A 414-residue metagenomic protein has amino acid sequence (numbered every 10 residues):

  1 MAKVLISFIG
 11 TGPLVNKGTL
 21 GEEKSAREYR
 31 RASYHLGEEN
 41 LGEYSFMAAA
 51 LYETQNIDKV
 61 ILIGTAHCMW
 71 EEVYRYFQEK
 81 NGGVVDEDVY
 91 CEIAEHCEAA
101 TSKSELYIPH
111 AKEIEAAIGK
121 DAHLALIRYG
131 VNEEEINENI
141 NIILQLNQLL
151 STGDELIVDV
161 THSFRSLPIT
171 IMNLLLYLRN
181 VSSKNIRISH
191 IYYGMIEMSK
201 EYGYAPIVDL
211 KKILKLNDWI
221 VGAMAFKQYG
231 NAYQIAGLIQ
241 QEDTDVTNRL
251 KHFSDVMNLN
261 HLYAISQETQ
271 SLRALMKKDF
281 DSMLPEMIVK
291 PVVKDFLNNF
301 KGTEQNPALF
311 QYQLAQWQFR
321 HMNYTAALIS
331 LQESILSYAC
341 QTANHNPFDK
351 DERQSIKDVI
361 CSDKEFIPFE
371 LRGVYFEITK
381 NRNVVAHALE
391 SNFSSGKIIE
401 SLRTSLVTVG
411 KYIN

Functional and structural regions predicted by a protein language model:
M1-E105: N-terminal extension/subdomain marker
A2-I6, N56-I63, L124, D154-V158 (+2 more regions): Hydrophobic beta-strand segments of well-ordered beta-sheets in folded domains
F8, L20-R30, N137-I142, S151-T247: Active-site histidine-anchored catalytic micro-motif
E71-G153: A broadly used, surface-exposed interaction patch
I207-N306: Long, charge-rich alpha-helical interaction segments
L272-F376: Polyanion-binding interface signature
P368-K397: Histidine-centered, metal-coordinating catalytic motifs and their short helical/loop contexts
I398-N414: Amphipathic, Lys/Arg-enriched alpha-helical patches that create a basic surface for binding polyanionic ligands
